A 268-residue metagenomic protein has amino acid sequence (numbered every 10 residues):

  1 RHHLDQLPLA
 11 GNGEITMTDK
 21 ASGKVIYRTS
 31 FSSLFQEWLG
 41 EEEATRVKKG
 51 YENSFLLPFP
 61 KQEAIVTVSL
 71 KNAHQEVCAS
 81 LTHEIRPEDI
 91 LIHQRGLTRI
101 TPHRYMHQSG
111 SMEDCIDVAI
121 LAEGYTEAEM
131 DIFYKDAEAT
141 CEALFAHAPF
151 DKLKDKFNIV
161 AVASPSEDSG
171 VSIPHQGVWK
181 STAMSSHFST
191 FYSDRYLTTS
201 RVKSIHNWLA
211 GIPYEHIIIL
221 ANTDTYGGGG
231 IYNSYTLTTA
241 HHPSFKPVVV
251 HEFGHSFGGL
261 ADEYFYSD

Functional and structural regions predicted by a protein language model:
R1-H93: Beta-strand-enriched, solvent-exposed domains that form extended recognition/catalytic surfaces
G13, A64-V66, I116, F157 (+2 more regions): Residue-level detector of short, conserved catalytic/binding motifs and their immediate flanks
D89-D151, A161-V171: Fold-level signature of zinc-dependent metallopeptidase catalytic domains
G124-E127, P165-S169, T223-G227, P243-F245 (+1 more regions): Solvent-exposed loop/turn segments at secondary-structure junctions within structured extracellular/periplasmic domains
M130-F133, G228-E252: Short pre-active-site segment immediately N-terminal to the catalytic Zn-binding motif
P149-A161, Y264-S267: Surface-exposed patches in mature extracellular/periplasmic domains of secreted proteins
K156-Y232: Active-site-proximal segments of metallohydrolase catalytic domains
F253-S267: Catalytic Zn2+-binding segment of zinc metalloproteases
